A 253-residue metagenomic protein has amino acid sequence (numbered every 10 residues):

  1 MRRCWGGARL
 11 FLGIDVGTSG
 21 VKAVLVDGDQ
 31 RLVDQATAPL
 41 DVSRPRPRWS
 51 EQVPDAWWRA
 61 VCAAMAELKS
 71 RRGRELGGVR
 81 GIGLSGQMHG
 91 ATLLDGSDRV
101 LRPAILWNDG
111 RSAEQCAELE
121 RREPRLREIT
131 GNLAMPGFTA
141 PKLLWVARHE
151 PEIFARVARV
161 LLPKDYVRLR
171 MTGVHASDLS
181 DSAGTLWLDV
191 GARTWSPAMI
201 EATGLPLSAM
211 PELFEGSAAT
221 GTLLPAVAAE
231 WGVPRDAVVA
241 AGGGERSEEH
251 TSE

Functional and structural regions predicted by a protein language model:
M1-R102, E128, R156, A228-A229 (+1 more regions): N-terminal glycine/serine-rich phosphate-binding loop of ATP-dependent small-molecule kinases, especially carbohydrate
V16-T18, L126-G244: Gly/Ser/Thr-rich active-site cleft segment
A36-V42, C116, M171, S217: Short, small-residue-rich loop/turn micro-motifs
M88, R246-E248: Conserved beta-loop-alpha segment that forms the PLP phosphate-binding cup at the N-terminus of a helix
D109: Carbohydrate-associated surface elements
A113-R122: Hinge/lid segment of periplasmic solute-binding proteins
E249-E253: Conserved small/polar residues in nucleotide/adenosyl-binding loops
